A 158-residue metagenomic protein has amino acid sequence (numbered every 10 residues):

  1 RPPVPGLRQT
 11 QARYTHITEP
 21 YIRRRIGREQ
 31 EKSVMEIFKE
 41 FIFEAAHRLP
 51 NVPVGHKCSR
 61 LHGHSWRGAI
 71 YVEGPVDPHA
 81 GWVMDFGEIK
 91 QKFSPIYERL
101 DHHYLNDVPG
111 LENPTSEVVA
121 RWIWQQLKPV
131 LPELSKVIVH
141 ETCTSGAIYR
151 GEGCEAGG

Functional and structural regions predicted by a protein language model:
R1-T15: Extreme N-terminal basic, low-complexity initiation segments that serve as generic localization/processing leaders
P5, E19-P20, G55, E73: A residue-level detector for conformationally permissive "hinge/kink" positions
G6, G27, G157-G158: Residue-identity detector for glycine
H16-V34: Short, Lys/Arg-enriched N-terminal segments with co-localized hydrophobic residues within the first ~10-30 amino acids
E31-G158: Charge-rich, low-complexity N-terminal segments
